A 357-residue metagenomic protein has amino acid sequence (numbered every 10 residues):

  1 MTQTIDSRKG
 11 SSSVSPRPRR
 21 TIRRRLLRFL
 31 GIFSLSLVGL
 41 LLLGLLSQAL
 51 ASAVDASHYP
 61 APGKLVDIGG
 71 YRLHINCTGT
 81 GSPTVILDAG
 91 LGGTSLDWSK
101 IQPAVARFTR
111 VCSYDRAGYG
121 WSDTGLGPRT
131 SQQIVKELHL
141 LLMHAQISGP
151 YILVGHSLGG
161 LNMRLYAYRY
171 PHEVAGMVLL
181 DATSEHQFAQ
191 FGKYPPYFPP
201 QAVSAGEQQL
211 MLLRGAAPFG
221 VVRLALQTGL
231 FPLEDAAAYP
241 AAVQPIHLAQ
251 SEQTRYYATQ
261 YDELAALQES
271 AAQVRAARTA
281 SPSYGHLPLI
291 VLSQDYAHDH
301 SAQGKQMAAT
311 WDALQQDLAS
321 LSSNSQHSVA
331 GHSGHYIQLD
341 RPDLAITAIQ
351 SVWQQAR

Functional and structural regions predicted by a protein language model:
T2-P83, R107-T109, P128, M143 (+1 more regions): Alpha/beta-hydrolase fold catalytic core
Y71, C77-W121: Conserved HGGG/HGGXW glycine-rich cap/lid loop of the alpha/beta-hydrolase fold
N76-T78, R116-V154, Y170: Active-site loop/oxyanion-hole signature of alpha/beta-hydrolase fold enzymes
I86-G90, H156, D181: The conserved beta1-alpha1 loop
S131, E173-V174, V178-Q316, S325: Flexible "cap/lid" subdomain of the alpha/beta-hydrolase fold that forms the substrate-access gate
G155-G159, M163: Gly/Ala-rich beta-loop-alpha elbow adjacent to hydrolase catalytic centers
L321-R357: Catalytic active-site module of serine/aspartate enzymes centered on a nucleophile-bearing elbow/loop
